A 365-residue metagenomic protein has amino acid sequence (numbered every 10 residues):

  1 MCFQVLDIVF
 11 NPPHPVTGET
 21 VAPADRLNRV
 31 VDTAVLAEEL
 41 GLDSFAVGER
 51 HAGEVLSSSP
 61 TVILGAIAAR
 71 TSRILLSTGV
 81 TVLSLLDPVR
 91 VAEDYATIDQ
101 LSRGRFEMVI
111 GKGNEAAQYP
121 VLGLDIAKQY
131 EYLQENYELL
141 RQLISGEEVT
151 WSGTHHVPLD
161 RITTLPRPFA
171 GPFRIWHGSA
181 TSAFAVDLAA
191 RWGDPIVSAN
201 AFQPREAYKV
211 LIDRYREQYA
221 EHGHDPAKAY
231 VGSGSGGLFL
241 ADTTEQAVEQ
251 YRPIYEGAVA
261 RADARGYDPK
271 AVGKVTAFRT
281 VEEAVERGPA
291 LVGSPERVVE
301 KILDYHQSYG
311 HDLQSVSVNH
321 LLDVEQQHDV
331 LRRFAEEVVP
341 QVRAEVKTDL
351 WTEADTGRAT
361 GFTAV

Functional and structural regions predicted by a protein language model:
M1-T71, L75, G171-F173, T352-V365: N-terminal beta1-alpha1-beta2 module of alpha/beta enzyme domains
C2-P23, S84-W151, G193-V197, F202-A207: Flexible, glycine-rich active-site loops centered on histidine and acidic residues that chelate a metal or position
F3-V5, F45-V47, L76-T78, F106-I110 (+4 more regions): Hydrophobic faces of well-ordered beta-strands that scaffold small-molecule active sites in alpha/beta enzyme cores
D7-V9, K128-T163, E206-H311, R343-V365: An alpha-helical appendage that flanks or caps ligand/catalytic pockets
P13-L27, T81-V89, G171-T181, L238-L240 (+1 more regions): Active-site mouth loops of central-metabolism enzymes
G41, E49, I67, I98 (+8 more regions): Conserved, mostly hydrophobic/aromatic
S44-I67, V82, N200-Q203, S315-Q326: Glycine-rich, proline-tolerant flexible connector loops at the mouths of alpha/beta enzymes
E54-T78, N136, R332-V346: Alpha-helix-loop-beta-strand connector modules within alpha/beta enzyme cores
